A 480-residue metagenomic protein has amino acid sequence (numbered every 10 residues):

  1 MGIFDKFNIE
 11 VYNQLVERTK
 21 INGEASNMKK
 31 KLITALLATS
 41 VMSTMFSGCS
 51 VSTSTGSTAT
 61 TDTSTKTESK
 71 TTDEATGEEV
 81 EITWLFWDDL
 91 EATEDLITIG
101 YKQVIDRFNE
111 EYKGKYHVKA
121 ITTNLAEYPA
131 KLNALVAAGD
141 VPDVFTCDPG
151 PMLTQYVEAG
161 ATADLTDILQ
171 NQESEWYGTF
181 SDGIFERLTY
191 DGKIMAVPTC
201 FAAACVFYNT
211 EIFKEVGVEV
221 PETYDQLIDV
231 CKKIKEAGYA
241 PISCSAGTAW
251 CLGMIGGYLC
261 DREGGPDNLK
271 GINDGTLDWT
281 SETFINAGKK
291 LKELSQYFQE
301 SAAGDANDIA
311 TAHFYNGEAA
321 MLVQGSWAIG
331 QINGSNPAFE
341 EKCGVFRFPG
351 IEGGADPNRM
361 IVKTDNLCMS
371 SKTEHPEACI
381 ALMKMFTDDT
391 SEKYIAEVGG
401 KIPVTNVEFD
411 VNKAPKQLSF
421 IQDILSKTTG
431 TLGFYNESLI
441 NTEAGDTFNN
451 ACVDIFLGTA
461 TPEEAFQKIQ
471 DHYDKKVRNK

Functional and structural regions predicted by a protein language model:
F4, Y12, K20, T34-A35 (+8 more regions): Conserved N-terminal structural module of periplasmic/extracytoplasmic solute-binding proteins
V80, R107-G114, E215-V216, K289 (+3 more regions): Extracytoplasmic/periplasmic substrate-recognition and gating elements
N124, D148-C205, E219, I228 (+3 more regions): Hinge/lid segment of periplasmic solute-binding proteins
L135, P142-D143, E173-I212, A240-C244 (+2 more regions): A structural signal for short loop-to-beta-strand junctions that line the ligand-binding cleft of periplasmic/secreted
T166-F180, E263-N286, G334-A338, G350-N358 (+3 more regions): Short, solvent-exposed loop/beta-turn-alpha elements that line the ligand-binding surface or hinge of extracytoplasmic
T189, I361, K401-V407, F420-D474: C-terminal capping/gating helix-and-loop segments adjacent to ligand/active sites or protein-protein/ligand interfaces
Y190-T199, A204, I228-T276, A319: Extracytoplasmic/periplasmic solute-binding protein
C231-K233, N273-A303: Glycine-centered hinge/linker elements that transmit conformational signals in sensory and ligand-binding systems
